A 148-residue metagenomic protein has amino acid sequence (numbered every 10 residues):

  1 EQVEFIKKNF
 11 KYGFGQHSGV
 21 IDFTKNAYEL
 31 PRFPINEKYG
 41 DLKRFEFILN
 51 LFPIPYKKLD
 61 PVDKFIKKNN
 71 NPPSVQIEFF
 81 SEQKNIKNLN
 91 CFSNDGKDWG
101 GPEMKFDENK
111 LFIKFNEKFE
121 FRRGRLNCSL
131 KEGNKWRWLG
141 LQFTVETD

Functional and structural regions predicted by a protein language model:
V3-I6: Catalytic cores of alpha/beta
N9-F10, A27: A generic structural signal for alpha->beta connector loops
F10-G19: Acidic, His- and aromatic-enriched active-site or binding-groove loops in soluble protein domains that engage sugars
G19, F23-A27, P31-D148: Terminal accessory/targeting
